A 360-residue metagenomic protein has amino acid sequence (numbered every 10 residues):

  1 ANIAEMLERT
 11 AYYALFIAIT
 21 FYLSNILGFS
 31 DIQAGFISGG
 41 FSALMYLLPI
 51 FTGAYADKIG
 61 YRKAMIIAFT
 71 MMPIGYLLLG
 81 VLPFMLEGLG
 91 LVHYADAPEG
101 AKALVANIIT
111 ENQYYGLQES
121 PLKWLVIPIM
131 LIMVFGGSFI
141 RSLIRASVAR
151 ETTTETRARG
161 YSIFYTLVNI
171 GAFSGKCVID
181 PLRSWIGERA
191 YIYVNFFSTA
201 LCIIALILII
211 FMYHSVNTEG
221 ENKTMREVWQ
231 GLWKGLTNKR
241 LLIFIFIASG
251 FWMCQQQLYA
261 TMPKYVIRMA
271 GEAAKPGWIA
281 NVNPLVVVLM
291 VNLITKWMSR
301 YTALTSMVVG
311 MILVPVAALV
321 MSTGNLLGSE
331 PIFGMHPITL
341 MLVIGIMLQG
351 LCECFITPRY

Functional and structural regions predicted by a protein language model:
F29-A43, R159-S162, K264-V288, M307 (+1 more regions): Loop-to-transmembrane helix entry
L44-M45, A158-R183, L201-C202: Glycine-rich segments within core transmembrane alpha-helices of 12-TM secondary carriers
L48-Y61, R183, L289-V309: Helix-to-loop junctions at the C-terminal end of transmembrane segments in multipass secondary transporters
T70-E119, I312-M335: C-terminal ends and interior cores of transmembrane alpha-helices in multi-pass membrane transporters/permeases
I127, I192-F211: Symmetry-related core transmembrane helices of the 12-TM Major Facilitator Superfamily/SLC fold
F139-T153, V266, F355-Y360: Intracellular juxtamembrane helix-capping segments at the cytosolic ends of symmetry-related transmembrane helices
N217-F246: Juxtamembrane intracellular "pre-TM" segments in multi-pass secondary transporters
T305-T357: C-terminal transmembrane helical hairpin of 12-TM major facilitator-type secondary transporters
